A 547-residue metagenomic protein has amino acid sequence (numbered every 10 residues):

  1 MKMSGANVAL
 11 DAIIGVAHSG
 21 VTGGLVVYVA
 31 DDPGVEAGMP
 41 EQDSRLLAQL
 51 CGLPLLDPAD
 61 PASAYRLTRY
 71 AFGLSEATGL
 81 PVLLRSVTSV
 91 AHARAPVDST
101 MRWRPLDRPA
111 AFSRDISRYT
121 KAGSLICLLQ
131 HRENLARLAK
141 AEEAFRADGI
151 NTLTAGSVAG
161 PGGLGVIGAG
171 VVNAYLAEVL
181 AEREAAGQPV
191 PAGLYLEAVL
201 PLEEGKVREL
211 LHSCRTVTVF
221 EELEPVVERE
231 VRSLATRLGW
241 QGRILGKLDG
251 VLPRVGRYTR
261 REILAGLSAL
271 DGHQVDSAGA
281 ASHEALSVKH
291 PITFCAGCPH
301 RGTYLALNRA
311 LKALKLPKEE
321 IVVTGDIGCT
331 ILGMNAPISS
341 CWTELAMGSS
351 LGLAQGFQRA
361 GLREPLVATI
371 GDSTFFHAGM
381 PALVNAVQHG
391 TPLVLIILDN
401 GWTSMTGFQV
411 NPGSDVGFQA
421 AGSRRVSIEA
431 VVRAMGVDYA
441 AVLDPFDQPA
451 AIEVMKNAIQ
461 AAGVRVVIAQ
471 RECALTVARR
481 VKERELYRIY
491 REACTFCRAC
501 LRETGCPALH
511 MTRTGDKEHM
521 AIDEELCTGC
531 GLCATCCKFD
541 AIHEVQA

Functional and structural regions predicted by a protein language model:
M1-G5, V29-D31, D57-A62, L196 (+5 more regions): Active-site nucleophile and cofactor-binding loops and adjacent substrate-binding regions of central metabolic enzymes
M1-K2, V26-A30, L83-V87, I167 (+4 more regions): Short beta-strand segments
M1-N7, V29-V35, P61, T88-V90 (+6 more regions): Acidic, glycine-rich active-site loops and adjacent beta-strand->loop/helix elements that engage anionic groups
M1-T68, L74-A77, R85-V90, F112: Active-site cavity-forming subdomains of large catalytic enzyme subunits
S19-L25, L50-L53, A77-P81, G160-L164 (+13 more regions): Short coil/turn connectors at secondary-structure junctions
E36-A37, L332-I468, T476-R479: Thiamine diphosphate
P58-F294, P299-H300, P445, E453 (+2 more regions): Flexible, low-complexity linker and terminal segments
D276-S350, G361: Active-site diphosphate/adenylate-binding microenvironment
